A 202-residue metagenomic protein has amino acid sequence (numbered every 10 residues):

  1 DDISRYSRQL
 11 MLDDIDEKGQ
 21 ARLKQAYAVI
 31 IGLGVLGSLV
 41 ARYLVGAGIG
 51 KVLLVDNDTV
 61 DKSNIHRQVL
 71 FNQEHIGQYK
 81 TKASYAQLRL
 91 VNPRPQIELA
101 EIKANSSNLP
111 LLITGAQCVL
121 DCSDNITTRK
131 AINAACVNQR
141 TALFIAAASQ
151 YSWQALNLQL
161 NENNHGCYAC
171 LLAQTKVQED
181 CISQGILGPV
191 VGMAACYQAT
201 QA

Functional and structural regions predicted by a protein language model:
D1-A202: Adenine nucleotide-associated cytosolic modules
